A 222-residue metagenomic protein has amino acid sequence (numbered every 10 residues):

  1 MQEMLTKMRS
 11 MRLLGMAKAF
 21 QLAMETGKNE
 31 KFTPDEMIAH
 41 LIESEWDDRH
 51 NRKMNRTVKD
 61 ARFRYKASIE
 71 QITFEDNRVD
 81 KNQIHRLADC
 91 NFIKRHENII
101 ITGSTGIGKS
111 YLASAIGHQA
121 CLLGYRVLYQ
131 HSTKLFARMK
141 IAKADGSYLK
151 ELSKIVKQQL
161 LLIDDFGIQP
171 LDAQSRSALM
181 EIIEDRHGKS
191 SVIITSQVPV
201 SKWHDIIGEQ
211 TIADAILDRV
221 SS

Functional and structural regions predicted by a protein language model:
T6, L22-T26, I99-T102, K202-H204: Short hinge/gating elements
T6-R9, L13-R64: Interdomain "pre-motor" coupling segment immediately N-terminal to P-loop NTPase/helicase cores
F20, R126, Q130, L135-K157 (+1 more regions): Replace "adjacent to P-loop NTPase cores in ATP/GTP-dependent enzymes" with "adjacent to NTP-binding cores
K53, N82-K157: Conserved P-loop
A67-C90: N-terminal pre-Walker A segment at the start of P-loop NTPase domains
L160: Walker B motif beta-strand of ABC-family P-loop ATPases
